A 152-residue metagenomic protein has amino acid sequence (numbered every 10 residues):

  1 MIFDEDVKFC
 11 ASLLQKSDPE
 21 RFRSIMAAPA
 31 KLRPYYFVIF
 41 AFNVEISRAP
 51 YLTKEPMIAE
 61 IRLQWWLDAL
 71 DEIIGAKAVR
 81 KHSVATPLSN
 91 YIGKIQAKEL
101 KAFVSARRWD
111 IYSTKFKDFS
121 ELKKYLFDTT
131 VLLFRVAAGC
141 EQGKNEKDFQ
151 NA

Functional and structural regions predicted by a protein language model:
M1-A152: Acidic catalytic motifs of isoprenoid enzymes
